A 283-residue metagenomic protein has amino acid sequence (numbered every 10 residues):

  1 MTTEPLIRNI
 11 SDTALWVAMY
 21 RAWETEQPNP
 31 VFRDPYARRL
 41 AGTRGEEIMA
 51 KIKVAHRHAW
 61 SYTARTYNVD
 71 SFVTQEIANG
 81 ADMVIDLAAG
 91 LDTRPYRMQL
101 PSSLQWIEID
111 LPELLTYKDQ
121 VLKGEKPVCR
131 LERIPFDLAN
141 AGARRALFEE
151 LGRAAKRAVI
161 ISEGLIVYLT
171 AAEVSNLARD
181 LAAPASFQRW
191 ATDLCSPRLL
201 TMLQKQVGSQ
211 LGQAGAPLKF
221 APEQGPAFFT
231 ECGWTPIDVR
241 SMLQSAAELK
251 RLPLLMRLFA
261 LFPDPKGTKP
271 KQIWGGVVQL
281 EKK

Functional and structural regions predicted by a protein language model:
M1-I85, A89-F136, A141-G142, L147-E150 (+1 more regions): Rossmann-like AdoMet
G142-R144, Y168-P184: A short, conserved alpha-helix within the catalytic core of class I
R157-E173: A short SAM/SAH-binding and catalytic strip from SAM-dependent methyltransferases
V159-I161, A178-D180, P184-P197: Conserved beta-strand signature within the Rossmann-like core of class I S-adenosyl-L-methionine
L200-A216: Short, glycine-/aromatic-enriched active-site segment of Class I SAM-dependent methyltransferases
A216-S241: Short alpha-helix
I237-L261: Conserved catalytic loop of SAM-dependent methyltransferase domains
Q272-K283: C-terminal lobe and adjacent flexible extensions of AdoMet/dcAdoMet transferase-like proteins
